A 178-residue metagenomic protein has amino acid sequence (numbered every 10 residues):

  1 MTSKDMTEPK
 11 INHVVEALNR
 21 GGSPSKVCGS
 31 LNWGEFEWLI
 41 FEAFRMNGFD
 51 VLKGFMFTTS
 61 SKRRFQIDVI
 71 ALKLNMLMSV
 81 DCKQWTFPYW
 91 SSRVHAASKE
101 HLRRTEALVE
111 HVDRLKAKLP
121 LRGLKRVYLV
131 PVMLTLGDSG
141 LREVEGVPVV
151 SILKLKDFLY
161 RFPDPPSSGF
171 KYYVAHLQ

Functional and structural regions predicted by a protein language model:
M1-I67, A71-Q178: Intrinsically disordered, low-complexity Ser/Thr/Pro/Gly-rich regulatory segments
